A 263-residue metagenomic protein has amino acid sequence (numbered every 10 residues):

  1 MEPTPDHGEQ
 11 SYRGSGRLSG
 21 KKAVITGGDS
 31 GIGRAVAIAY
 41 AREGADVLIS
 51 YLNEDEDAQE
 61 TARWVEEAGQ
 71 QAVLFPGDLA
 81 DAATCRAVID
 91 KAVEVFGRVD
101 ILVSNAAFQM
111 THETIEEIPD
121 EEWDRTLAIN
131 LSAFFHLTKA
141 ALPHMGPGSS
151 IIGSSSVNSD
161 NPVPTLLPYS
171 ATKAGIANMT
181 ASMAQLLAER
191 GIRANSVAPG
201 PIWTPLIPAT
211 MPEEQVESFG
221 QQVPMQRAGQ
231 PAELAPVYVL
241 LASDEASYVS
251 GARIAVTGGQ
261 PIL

Functional and structural regions predicted by a protein language model:
M1, D6-Q10, H112, N161 (+2 more regions): Short C-terminal tail/terminal secondary-structure segment of NAD(P)H-dependent dehydrogenase/reductase domains
D55, F75-I89, D120, A232-E233: The beta1-alpha1 cofactor-binding region of Rossmann-like NAD(H)/NADP(H)-dependent oxidoreductases
E113-I115, P119-L127, F219: Substrate-binding pocket helix/loop in short-chain dehydrogenase/reductase
I118, P162-S170, S182: Active-site loop-to-helix junction immediately N-terminal to the catalytic Tyr of the SDR YXXXK motif in Rossmann-fold
T138, T172, T180: Active-site helix of classical SDR
S156: Residue(s) in the substrate-gating loop at a strand-loop-helix junction that position the organic substrate next
A188, R193, V249-G251: Short, small/polar-rich loop/turn modules that mediate ligand/substrate recognition or access, typified
